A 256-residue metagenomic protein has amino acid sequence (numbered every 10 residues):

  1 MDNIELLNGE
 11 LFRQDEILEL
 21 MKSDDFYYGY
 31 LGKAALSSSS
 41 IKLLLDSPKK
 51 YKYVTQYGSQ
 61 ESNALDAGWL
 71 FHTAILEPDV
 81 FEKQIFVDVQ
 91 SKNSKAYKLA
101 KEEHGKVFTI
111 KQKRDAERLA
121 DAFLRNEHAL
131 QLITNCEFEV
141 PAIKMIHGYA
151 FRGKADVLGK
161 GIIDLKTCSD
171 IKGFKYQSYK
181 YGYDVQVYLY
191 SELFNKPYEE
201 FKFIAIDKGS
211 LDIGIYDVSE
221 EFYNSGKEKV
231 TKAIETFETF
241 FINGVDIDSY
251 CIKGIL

Functional and structural regions predicted by a protein language model:
M1-R152, Y250-L256: Metal-dependent nuclease catalytic cores that hydrolyze phosphodiester bonds in DNA/RNA, characterized by
D2-I4, A120, Q177, L189-L256: Metal-dependent nuclease catalytic regions and adjoining charged, substrate-binding loops involved in nucleic-acid end
Y57-Q60, H104-F108, K172-Y181, S219-E221: Short histidine-centered catalytic/ligand-binding loop motif
L70, V185-E192: Short amphipathic alpha-helical face segments that pack within enzyme cores and frequently flank/anchor catalytic
H128-L132, G159-I162, F194-E200: Secondary-structure boundary elements
P141-I143, L165-D170, I206-K208: Histidine- and/or cysteine-centered catalytic micro-motif in compact active-site loops
Y149, Y181-Q186: Short, glycine/acidic-rich beta->alpha junctions
G153-F174, Y190: Conserved catalytic cores of phosphodiester-cleaving nucleases, focusing on short active-site segments
